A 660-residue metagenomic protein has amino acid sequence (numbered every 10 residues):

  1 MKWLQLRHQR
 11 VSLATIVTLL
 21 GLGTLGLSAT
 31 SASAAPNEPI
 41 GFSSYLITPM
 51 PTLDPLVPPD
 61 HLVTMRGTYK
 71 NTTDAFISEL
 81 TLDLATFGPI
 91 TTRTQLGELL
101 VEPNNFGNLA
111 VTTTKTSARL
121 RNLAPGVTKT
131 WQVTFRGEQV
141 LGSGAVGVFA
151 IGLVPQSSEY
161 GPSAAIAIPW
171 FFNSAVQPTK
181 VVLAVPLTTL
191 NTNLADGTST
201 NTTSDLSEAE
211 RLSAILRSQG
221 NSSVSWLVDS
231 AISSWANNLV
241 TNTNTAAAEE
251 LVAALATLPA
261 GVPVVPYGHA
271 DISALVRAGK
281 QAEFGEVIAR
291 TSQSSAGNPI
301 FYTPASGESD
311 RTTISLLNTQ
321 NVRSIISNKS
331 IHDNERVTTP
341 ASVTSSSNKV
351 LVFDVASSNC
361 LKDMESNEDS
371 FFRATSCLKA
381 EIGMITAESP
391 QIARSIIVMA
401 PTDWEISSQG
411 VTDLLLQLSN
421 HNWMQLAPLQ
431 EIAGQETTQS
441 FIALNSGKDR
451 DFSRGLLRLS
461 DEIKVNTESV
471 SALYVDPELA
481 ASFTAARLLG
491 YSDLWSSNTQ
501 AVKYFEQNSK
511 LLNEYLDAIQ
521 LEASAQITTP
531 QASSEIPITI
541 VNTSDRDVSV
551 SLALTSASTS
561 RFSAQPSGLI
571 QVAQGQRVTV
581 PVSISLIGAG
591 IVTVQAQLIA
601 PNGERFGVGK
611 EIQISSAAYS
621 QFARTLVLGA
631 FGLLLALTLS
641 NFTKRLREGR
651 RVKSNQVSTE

Functional and structural regions predicted by a protein language model:
T68-D74, T539-S544: Asparagine-centered strand-capping/turn motif at beta-strand->loop junctions
T68-K70, R217-G220, V224, R290-G297 (+3 more regions): Catalytic grooves of carbohydrate-active enzymes
A85-N108, S556-S567, N602-R605: Short aromatic-acidic-glycine turn motif
P103-V140, S563-A589: Intrinsically disordered, low-complexity Pro/Gly/Ser/Thr-rich segments with frequent PxxP/GP/PP motifs and embedded
Q139-S174, K503-F505, G588-E648: Terminal connector regions
P162-A256: Active-site beta->alpha N-cap acidic-glycine motif
E478-A485, Y491-Q621: Membrane-proximal extracellular "stem/stalk" segments of glycoproteins immediately N-terminal to a transmembrane helix
E648-E660: Cytoplasmic C-terminal tails of single-pass
